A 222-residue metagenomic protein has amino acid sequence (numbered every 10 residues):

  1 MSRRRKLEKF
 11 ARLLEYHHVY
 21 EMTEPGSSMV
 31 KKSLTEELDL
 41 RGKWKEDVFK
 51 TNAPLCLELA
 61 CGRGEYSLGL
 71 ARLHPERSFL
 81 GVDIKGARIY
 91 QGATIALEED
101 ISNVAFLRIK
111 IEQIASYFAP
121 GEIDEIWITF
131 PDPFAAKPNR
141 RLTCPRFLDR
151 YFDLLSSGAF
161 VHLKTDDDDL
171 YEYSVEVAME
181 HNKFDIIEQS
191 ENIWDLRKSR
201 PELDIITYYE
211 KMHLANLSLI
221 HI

Functional and structural regions predicted by a protein language model:
M1-L55, E65-R72: S-adenosyl-L-methionine
A60-G64: Class I SAM-dependent methyltransferase "Motif I" SAM/SAH-binding loop
K85: Conserved SAM/SAH-binding beta-strand->alpha-helix loop
A93-P120: S-adenosyl-L-methionine
Y117-E125, F130: A short acidic, Gly/Pro-enriched loop at the edge of an enzyme's catalytic core that lines a small-molecule cofactor
T143-S157: A short glycine-rich, Lys/Arg-flanked "PGG" loop and its adjoining helix->strand segment in the class I
G158-T165: Conserved beta-strand signature within the Rossmann-like core of class I S-adenosyl-L-methionine
I220-I222: Conserved small/polar residues in nucleotide/adenosyl-binding loops
